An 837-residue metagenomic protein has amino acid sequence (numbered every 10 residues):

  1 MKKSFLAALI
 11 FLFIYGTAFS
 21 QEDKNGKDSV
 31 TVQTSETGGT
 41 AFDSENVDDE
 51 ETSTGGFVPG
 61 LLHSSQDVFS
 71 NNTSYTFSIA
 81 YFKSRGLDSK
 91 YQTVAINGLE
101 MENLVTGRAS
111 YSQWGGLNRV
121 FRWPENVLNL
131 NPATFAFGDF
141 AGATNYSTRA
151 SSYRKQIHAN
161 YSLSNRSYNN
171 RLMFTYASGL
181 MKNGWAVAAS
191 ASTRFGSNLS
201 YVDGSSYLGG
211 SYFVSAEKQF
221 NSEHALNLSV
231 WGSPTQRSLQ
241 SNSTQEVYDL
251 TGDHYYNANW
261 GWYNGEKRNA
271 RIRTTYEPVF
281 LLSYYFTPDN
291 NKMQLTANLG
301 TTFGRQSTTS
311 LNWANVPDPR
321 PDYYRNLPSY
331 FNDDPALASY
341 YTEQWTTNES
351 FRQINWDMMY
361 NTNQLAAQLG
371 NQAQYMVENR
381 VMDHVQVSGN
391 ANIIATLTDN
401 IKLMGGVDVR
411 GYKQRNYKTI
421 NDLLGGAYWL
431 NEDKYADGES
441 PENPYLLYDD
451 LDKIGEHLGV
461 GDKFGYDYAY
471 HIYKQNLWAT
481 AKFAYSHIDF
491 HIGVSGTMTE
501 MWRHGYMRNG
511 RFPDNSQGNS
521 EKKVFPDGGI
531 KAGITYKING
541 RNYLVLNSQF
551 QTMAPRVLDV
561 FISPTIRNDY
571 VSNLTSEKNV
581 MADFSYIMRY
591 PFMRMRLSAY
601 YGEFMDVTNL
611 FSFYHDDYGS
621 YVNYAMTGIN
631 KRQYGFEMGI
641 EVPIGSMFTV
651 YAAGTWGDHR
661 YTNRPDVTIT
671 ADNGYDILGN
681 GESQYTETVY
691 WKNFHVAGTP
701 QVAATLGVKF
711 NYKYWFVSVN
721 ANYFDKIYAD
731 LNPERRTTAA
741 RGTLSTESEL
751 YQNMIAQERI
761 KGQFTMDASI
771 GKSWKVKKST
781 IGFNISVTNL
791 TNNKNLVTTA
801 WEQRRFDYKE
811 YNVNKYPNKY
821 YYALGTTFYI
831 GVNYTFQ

Functional and structural regions predicted by a protein language model:
G115-N160, R171: A beta-strand signature from Gram-negative outer-membrane beta-barrel systems, especially the internal plug domain
L163-Q240, I272, P278-P288, K531-G533: Transmembrane beta-barrel wall of Gram-negative outer-membrane proteins
A225-L281, S307-E378, E442-G459, L610-F613: Acidic/polar loop-and-plug regions of large Gram-negative outer-membrane beta-barrel proteins
N242-V247, L447, L451-H457, E500-R511 (+7 more regions): Surface-exposed extracellular loop regions of Gram-negative outer-membrane beta-barrel proteins, predominantly
N257-S283, S520-G529, G533, G540 (+5 more regions): Outer-membrane beta-barrel signature, preferentially recognizing the C-terminal barrel domain of Gram-negative
M376, L403-N539, P564, D666 (+2 more regions): Signature of Gram-negative outer-membrane beta-barrel scaffolds
Y601-E603, Y624-R735, N833-T835: Gram-negative outer-membrane beta-barrel transporters
D606, V650, Y723-T746, K772-Q837: C-terminal beta-signal and adjacent terminal beta-strands/loops of Gram-negative outer-membrane beta-barrel proteins
